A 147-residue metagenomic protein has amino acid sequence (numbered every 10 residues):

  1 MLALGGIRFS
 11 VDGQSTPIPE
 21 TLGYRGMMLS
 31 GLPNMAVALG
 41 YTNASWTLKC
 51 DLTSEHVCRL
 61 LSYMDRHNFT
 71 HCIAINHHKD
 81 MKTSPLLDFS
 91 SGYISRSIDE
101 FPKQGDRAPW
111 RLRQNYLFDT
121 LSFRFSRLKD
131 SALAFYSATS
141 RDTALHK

Functional and structural regions predicted by a protein language model:
M1-W46: Glycine-rich loop(s) and the adjacent beta-strand/alpha-helix scaffold that form part
G23, N34-K147: C-terminal, flexible cofactor-proximal segment of oxidoreductases
